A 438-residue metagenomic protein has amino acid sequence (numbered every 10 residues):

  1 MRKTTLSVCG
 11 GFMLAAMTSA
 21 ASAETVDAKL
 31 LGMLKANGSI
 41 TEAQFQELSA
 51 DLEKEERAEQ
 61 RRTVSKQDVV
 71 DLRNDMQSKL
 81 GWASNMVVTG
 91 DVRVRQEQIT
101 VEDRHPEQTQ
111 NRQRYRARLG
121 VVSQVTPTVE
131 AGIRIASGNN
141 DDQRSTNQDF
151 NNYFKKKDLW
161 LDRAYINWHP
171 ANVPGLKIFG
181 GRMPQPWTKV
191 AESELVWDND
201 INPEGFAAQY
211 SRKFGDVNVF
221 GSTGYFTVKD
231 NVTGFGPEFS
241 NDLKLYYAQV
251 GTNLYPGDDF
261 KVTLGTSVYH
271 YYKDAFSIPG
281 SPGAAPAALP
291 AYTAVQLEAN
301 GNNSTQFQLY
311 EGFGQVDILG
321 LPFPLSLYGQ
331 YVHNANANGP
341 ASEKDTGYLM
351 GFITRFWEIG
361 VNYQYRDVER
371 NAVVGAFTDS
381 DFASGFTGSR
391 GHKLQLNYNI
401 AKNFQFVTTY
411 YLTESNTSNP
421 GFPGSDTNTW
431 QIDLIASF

Functional and structural regions predicted by a protein language model:
R2-D103, F438: N-terminal periplasmic/intermembrane-space "pro-region" immediately following the signal or transit peptide
D27-L31, F45, S49, R116 (+3 more regions): Extracytoplasmic/secreted envelope proteins and their assembly/folding machinery, especially bacterial periplasmic
G90, L119, I166, G180 (+3 more regions): Conserved, mostly hydrophobic/aromatic
R95-R116, V122-P174, W187-W197, V232-F235 (+4 more regions): Surface-exposed loop and membrane-interface regions of Gram-negative outer-membrane beta-barrel proteins
Q96-V101, L254, N371-A372: Short, solvent-exposed loop/turn elements at domain surfaces
N172-I178, P186-E358, Y365-D367, R390 (+3 more regions): Signature for the C-terminal beta-barrel architecture of outer-membrane proteins
E358-L412: C-terminal hydrophobic structural anchor segments that stabilize assembly/packing rather than catalytic chemistry
T427-T429, D433-I435: Non-catalytic, largely sequence-independent nucleic-acid-binding elements associated with nucleic-acid processing
